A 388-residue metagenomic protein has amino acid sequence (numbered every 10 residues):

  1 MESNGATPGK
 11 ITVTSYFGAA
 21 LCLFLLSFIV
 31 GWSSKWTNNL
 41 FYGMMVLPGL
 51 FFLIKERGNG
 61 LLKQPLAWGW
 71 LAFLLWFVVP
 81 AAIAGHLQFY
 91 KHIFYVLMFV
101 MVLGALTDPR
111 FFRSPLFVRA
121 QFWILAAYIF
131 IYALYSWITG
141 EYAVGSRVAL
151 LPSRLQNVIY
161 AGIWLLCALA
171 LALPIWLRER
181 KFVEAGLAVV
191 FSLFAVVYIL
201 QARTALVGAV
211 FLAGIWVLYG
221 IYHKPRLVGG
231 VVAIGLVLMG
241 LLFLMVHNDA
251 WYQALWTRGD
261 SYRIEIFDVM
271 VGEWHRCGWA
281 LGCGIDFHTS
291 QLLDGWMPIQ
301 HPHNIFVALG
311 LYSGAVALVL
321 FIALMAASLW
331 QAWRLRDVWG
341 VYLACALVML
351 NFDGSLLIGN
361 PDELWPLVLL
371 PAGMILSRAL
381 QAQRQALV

Functional and structural regions predicted by a protein language model:
M1-I83, F112-R113, R119, I175-V183 (+1 more regions): Transmembrane signal-anchor hairpin modules in multi-pass inner-membrane enzymes, especially those that act on
V30-F41, H86-H92, S153-A161, L187-V217 (+2 more regions): Helix-loop-helix junctions and helix-breaking kinks within/between transmembrane helices of multi-pass membrane
G49, V341-M349, I358-V388: Transmembrane alpha-helices of multi-pass inner-membrane enzymes
G58, F182, P225-L227, Y312-L347: Hydrophobic transmembrane alpha-helices and their immediate junctions
P65-V78, G85-P109, A120-A126: Aromatic-anchored transmembrane helix interface
P115-V144, Q156-G220, A327: Alpha-helical transmembrane segments of multi-pass inner-membrane proteins
L134, L200, V217-R258, V271-R276: A membrane-periplasm/extracellular boundary helix in multi-pass inner-membrane enzymes that assemble envelope glycans
Q253-S313: Long extracytoplasmic/lumenal interhelical loops at the membrane interface of multi-pass membrane proteins
